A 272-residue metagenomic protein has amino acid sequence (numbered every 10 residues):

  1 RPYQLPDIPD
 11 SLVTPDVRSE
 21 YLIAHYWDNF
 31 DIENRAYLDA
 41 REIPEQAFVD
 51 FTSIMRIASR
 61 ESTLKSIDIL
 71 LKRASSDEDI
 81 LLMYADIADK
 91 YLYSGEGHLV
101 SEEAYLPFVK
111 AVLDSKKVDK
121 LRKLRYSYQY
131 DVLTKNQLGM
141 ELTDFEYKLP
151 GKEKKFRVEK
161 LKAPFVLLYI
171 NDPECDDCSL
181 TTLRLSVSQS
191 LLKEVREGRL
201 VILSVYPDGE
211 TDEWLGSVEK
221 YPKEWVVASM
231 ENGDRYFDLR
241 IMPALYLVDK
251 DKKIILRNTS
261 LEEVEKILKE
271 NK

Functional and structural regions predicted by a protein language model:
R1-K154: Oxidative protein folding and maturation machinery
A40-I43, D172-P173, D208, D251: Solvent-exposed coil/turn segments that connect beta secondary-structure elements in extracytoplasmic/periplasmic
F156-S186, V201-V205: Short active-site neighborhood of thiol/selenol oxidoreductases, capturing the structured segment around
K162-F165, E197-L200, M242-P243, D251: Active-site lining segments that contact anionic ligands and/or coordinate catalytic metals
L180-E219, N232-R235: Structural microenvironment flanking redox-active thiols in thiol-disulfide oxidoreductases
L215-D251: Short, internal strand/loop/helix patches that form the active-site neighborhood or redox-interaction surface
R240-K272: Non-catalytic, surface beta->alpha helical segment in thiol-disulfide oxidoreductase systems
